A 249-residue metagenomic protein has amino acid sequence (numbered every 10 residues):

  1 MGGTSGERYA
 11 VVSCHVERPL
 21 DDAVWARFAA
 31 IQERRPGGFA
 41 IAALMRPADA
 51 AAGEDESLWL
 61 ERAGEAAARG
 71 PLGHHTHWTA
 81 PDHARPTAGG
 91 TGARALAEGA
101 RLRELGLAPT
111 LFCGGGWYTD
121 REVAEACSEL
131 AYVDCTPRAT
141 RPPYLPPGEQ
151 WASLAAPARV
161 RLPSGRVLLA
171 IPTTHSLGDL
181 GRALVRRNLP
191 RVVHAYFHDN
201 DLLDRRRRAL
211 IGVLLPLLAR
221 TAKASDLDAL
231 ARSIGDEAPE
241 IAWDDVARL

Functional and structural regions predicted by a protein language model:
M1-A68: Active-site beta->alpha N-cap acidic-glycine motif
M1-S5, R35-P36, L189-V192, F197-L249: C-terminal domain-boundary segment and adjacent tail
A10-C14, F39-I41, L72-H75, T110-F112 (+3 more regions): Hydrophobic faces of well-ordered beta-strands that scaffold small-molecule active sites in alpha/beta enzyme cores
H15-E17, L44-A48, H77-T79, W117 (+4 more regions): Active-site beta-loop-alpha junctions enriched in small/polar residues
D22-F28, E54-E61, T91-L96, R207-L218: Well-ordered, non-membrane alpha-helical segments in soluble/globular domains
A29-R34, G64-E65, E104, R121-V133 (+1 more regions): Short, surface-exposed basic-aromatic patches at helix termini and helix-loop junctions that form
A42-E122, A195-F197: Metal-dependent polysaccharide deacetylase catalytic core of the NodB/CE4 family, i.e., the active-site-bearing domain
A52, L111-A195, P239, W243 (+1 more regions): Active-site-adjacent pocket scaffolds in enzyme catalytic domains
